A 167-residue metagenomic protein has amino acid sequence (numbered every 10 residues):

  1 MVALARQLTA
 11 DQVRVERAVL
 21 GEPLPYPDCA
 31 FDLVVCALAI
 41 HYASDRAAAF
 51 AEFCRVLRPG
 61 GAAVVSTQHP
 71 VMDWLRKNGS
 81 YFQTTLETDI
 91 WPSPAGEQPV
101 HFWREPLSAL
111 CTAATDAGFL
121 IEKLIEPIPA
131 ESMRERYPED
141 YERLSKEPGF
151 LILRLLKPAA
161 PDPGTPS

Functional and structural regions predicted by a protein language model:
A5-R6: Conserved SAM-binding loop
A10-P27: Conserved SAM-binding strand-loop segment of SAM-dependent methyltransferases
V35: A conserved beta-strand element that flanks and buttresses the S-adenosyl-L-methionine
L38-H41: Short catalytic micro-motifs in class I SAM-dependent methyltransferases
A47-A62: A short glycine-rich, Lys/Arg-flanked "PGG" loop and its adjoining helix->strand segment in the class I
A62-P92, H101: Conserved class I S-adenosyl-L-methionine
V100-I125: Short alpha-helix
A117-F119, Y137-S167: Core SAM-dependent methyltransferase catalytic element
